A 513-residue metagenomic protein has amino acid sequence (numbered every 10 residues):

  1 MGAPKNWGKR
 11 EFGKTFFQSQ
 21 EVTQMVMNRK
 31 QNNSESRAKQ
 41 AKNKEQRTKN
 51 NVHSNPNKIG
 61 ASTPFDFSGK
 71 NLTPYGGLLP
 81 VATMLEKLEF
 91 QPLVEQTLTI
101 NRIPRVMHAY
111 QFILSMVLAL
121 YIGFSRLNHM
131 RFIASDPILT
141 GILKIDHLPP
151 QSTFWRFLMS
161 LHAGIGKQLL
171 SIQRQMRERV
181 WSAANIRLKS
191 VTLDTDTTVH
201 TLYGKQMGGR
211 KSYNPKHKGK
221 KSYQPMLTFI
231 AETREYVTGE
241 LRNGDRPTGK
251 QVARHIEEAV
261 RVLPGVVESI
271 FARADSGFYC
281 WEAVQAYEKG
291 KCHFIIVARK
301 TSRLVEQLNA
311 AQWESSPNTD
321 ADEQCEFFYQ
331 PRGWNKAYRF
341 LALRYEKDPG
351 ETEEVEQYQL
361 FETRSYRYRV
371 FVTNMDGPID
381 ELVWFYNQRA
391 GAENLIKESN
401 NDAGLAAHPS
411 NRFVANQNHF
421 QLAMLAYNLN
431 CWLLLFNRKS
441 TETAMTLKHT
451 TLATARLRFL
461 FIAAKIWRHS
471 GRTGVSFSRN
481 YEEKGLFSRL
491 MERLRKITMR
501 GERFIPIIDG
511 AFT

Functional and structural regions predicted by a protein language model:
G2-K220, Q224-P247, A253-G265, L434 (+1 more regions): Dynamic "connector" segments at or just before major functional cores
P4, V267-I270, A298-K300, Q324: Carbohydrate-active enzymes and regulators
F16, V26-N32, R37, V52-T63 (+4 more regions): An anionic, glycine-rich sequence signature occurring as long contiguous blocks
M84, M130, I379-L434: Short amphipathic alpha-helical "interface-anchor" segments enriched in bulky aromatics
D196, S269-Y279: Acidic/histidine-rich, metal-coordinating catalytic segments
T198-H200, T233-E235, R242-G244, T301 (+8 more regions): Short, glycine-/Ser/Thr-/acidic-enriched flexible segments
V284-H293: Short, surface-exposed basic-aromatic patches at helix termini and helix-loop junctions that form
A406-N437, E442-T473, N480, F487-L490: Basic, amphipathic alpha-helical segments enriched in Lys/Arg and hydrophobic/aromatic residues
